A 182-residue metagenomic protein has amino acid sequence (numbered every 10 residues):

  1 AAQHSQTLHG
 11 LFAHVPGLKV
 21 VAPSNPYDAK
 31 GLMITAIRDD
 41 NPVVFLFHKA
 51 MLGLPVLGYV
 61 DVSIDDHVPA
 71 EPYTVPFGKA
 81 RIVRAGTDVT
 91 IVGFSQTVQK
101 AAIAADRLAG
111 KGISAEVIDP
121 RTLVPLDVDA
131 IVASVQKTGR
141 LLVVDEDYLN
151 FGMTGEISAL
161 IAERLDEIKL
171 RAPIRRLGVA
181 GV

Functional and structural regions predicted by a protein language model:
A1-D39, V179: Conserved thiamine diphosphate
I34, N41, D106-G110: Charged, amphipathic alpha-helical interaction segments
K49-A50, L54-V182: Thiamine diphosphate
